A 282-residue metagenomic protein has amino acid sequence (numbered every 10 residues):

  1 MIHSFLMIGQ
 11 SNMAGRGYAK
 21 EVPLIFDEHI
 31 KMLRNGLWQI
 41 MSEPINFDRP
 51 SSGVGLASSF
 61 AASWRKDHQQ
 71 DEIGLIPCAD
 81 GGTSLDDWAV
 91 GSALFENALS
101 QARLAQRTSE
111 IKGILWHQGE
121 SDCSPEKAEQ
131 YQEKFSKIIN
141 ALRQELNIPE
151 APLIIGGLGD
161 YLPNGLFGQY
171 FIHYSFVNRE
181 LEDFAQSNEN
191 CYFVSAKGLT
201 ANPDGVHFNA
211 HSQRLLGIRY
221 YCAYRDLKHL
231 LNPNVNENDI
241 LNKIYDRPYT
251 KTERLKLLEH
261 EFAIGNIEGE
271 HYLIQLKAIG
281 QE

Functional and structural regions predicted by a protein language model:
M1-E282: Cell-envelope and extracellular/periplasmic
